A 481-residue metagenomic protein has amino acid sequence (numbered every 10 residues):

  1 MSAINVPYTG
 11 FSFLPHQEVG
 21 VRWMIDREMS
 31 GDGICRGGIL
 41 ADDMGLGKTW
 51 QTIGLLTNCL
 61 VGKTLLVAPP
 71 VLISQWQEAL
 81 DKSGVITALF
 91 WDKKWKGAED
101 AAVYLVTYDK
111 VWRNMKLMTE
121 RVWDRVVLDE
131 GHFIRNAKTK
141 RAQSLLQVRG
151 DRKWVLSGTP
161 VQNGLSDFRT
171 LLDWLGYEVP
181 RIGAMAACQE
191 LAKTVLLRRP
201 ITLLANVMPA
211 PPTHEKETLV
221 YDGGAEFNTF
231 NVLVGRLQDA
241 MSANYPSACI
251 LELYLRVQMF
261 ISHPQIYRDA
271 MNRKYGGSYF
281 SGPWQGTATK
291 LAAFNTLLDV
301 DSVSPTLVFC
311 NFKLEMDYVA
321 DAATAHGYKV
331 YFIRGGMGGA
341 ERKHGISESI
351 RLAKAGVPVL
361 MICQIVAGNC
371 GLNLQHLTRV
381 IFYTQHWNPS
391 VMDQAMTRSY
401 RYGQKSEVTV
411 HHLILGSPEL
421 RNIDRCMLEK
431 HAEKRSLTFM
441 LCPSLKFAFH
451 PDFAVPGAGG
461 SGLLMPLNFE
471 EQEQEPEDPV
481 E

Functional and structural regions predicted by a protein language model:
M1-I39: Conserved pre-motif I regulatory segment
T9, R36-G37, D43, Q51-L60 (+4 more regions): Conserved Helicase C-terminal RecA-like lobe
M44, D151-G164: Conserved helicase ATPase motor motifs in RecA-like P-loop NTPase domains
G62-K82, N311-L314: Conserved Walker A/P-loop ATP-binding site and its immediately adjacent core in helicase/helicase-like ATPase domains
L72-K93, L175-E178: Conserved helix-turn-beta segment of the N-terminal RecA-like "Helicase ATP-binding" lobe in SF1/SF2 helicases
L105-K110, K116-E120, K140-G150, V155 (+4 more regions): Inter-lobe coupling linker of SF2 helicases/translocases
W112-K116, N163-L165, M316-A320, L360-T378 (+2 more regions): SF2 helicase motor core recognition
W387-M396, Y400-D478: A conserved SF2-helicase RecA2
